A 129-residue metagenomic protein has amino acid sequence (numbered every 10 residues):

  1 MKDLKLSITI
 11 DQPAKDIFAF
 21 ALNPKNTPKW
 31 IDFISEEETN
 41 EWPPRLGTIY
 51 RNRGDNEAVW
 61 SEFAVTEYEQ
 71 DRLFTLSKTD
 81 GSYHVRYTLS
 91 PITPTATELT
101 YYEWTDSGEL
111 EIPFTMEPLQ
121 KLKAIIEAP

Functional and structural regions predicted by a protein language model:
M1-N40: Hydrophobic ligand-binding cavity/cleft-lining segments
D3-K5, A58-F63, S82-R86: Short, surface-exposed coil-to-beta transition loops
P13, E57, Q70, G81 (+1 more regions): Short strand-connecting beta-turns/loops that link adjacent beta-strands
A19-N26, D32, Q70, Q120 (+1 more regions): Short, intrinsically disordered, mixed-charge
S35-V59: Generic amphipathic, hydrophobic interface segment in small proteins and small subunits
N40-E41, A64-E67, S90: Short, exposed beta-strand/loop patches in secreted or surface proteins that constitute
P43-R51, E67-L76: Short, hydrophobic/aromatic-rich segments at coil-to-beta transitions
T75-A128: Beta-strand/loop substructures that line and gate deep hydrophobic ligand-binding cavities in soluble
